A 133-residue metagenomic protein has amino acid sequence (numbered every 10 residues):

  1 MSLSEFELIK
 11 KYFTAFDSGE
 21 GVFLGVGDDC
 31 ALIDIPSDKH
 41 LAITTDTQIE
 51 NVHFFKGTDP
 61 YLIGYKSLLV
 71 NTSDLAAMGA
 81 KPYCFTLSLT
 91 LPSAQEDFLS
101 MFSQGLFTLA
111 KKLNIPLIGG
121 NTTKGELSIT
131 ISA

Functional and structural regions predicted by a protein language model:
M1-D59, M78, L87, L109 (+1 more regions): Extreme N-terminal cap/leader segments of soluble proteins
K10-F13, T72, S103: A generic alpha-helix structural signal
V22-L24, F55-V70, A94-Q104: Glycine-rich anion/phosphate-binding loops
G27-D29, K66, K81, N121-T122: Gly/Ser/Thr-rich beta-alpha loop segments that engage phosphate groups in nucleotides
I33-I35, T72, L127-S128: Ubiquitous "structural anchor" signal
A42-Q48, V52, L68, T72 (+2 more regions): Long, contiguous hydrophobic alpha-helical segments, chiefly transmembrane helices and signal peptides
Q48, P82-A133: Glycine-rich anion-binding loops of enzyme active sites
S67-M78, F107: A short, N-terminal amphipathic alpha-helix
